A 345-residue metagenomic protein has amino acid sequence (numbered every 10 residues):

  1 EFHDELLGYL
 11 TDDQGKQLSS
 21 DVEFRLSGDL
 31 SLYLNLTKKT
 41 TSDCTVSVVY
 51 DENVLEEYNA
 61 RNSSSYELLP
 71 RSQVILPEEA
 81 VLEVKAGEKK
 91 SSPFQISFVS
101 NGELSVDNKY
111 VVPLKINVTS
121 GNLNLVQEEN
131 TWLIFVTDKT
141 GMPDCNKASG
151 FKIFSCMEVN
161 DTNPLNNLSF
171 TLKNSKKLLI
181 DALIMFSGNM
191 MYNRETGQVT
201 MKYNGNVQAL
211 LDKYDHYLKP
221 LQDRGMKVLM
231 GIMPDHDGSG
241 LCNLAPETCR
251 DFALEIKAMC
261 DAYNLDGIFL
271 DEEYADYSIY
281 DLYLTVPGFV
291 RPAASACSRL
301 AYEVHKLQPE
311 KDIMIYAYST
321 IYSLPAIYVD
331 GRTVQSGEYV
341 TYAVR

Functional and structural regions predicted by a protein language model:
E1-N174: Acidic/polar, low-complexity intrinsically disordered N-terminal segments immediately downstream of a Sec signal
N146-L168, K176-R345: Chitinase-like catalytic core of GlcNAc-active glycosidases
